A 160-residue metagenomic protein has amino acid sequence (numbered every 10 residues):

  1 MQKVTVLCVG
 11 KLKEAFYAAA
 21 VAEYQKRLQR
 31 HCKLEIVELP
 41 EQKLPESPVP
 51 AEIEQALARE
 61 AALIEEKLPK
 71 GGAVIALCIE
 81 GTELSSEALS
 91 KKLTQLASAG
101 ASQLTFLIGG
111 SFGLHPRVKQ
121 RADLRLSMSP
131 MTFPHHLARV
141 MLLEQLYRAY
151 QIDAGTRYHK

Functional and structural regions predicted by a protein language model:
M1-L28: N-terminal beta1-alpha1 ligand-phosphate binding loop
K3, S102-L107: Loop/turn-to-beta-strand initiation segments
V6, I75, G109, L142: Conserved RecA-like P-loop NTPase ATPase core
L7, E35-V37: General small-molecule cofactor/ligand-binding pocket signal
L12, I79-T82, G110-G113: Short glycine-rich anion-binding loops that position phosphate/pyrophosphate groups of nucleotides and phosphorylated
C32, G71-G72, A122: Short, well-ordered alpha-helix to beta-strand connector turns
P40-S102: S-adenosyl-L-methionine/SAH cofactor-binding core of RNA-modifying enzymes
F112, P116-K160: Structured adenosyl-cofactor binding patch, chiefly the S-adenosyl-L-methionine
